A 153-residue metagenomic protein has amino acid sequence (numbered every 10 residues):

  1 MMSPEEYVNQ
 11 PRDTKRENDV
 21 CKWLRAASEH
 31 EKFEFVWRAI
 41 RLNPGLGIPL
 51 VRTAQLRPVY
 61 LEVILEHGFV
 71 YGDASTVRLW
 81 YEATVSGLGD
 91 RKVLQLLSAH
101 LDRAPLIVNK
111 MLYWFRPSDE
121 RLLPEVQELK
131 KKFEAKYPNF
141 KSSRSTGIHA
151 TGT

Functional and structural regions predicted by a protein language model:
M1-K15, D73-V77, A99-T153: Long, helix-rich interaction regions
M2-S3, A26-W37, L56-G68, D90-H100 (+1 more regions): Amphipathic alpha-helical scaffolding segments comprising HEAT/armadillo-like alpha-solenoid repeats
E5-A26, F35-L56, T76-L88, I107-S118: Structural detector for internal amphipathic alpha-helices that build alpha-solenoid repeat scaffolds
V70-Y71, G87: Inter-repeat boundary and helix-capping residues of tandem alpha-helical solenoids
